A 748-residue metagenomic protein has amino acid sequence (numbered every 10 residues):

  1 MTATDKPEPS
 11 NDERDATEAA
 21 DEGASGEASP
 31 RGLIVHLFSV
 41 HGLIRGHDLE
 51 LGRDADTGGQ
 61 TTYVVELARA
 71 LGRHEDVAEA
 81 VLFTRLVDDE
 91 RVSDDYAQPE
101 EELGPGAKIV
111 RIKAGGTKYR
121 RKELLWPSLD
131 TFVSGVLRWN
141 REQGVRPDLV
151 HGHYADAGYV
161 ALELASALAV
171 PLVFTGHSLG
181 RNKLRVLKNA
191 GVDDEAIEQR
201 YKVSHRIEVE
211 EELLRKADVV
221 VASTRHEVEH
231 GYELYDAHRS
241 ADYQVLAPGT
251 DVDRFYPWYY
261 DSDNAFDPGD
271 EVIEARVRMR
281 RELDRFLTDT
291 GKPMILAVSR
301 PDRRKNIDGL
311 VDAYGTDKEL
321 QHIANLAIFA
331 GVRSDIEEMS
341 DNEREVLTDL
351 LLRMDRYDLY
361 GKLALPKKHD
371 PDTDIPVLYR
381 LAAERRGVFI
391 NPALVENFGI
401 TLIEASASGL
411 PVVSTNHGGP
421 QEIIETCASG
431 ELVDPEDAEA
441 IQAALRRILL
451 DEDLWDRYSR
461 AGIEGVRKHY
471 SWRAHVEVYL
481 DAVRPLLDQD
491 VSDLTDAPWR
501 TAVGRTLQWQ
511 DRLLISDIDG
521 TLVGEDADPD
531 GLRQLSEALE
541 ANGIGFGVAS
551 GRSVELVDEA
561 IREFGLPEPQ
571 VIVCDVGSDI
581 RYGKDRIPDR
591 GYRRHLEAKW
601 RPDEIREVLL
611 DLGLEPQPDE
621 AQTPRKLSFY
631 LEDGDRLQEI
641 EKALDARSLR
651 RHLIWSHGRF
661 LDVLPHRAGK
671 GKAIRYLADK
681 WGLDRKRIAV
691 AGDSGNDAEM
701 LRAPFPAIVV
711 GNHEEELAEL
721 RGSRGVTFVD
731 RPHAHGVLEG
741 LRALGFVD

Functional and structural regions predicted by a protein language model:
T2-T495: Catalytic cores of nucleotide-sugar-dependent glycosyltransferases that transfer UDP/GDP/TDP-activated
G152, F174, A222-S223, S414 (+4 more regions): Short beta-strand scaffold positions
D218-V219, Q570, F705, V726: Receiver (REC) domain switch/active-site residues of two-component response regulators
W509-A527, L701: Asp-based phosphoryl-transfer active-site loop
P529, L664, G671-D748: Mg2+-dependent phosphoryl-transfer enzymes with acidic/Ser/Thr/Gly-rich catalytic loops
D530-D619, N712: Active-site phosphate-binding/coordination module
D603-A703: Conserved acidic, metal-coordinating active-site core of Asp-based, Mg2+-dependent phosphoryl-transfer enzymes
